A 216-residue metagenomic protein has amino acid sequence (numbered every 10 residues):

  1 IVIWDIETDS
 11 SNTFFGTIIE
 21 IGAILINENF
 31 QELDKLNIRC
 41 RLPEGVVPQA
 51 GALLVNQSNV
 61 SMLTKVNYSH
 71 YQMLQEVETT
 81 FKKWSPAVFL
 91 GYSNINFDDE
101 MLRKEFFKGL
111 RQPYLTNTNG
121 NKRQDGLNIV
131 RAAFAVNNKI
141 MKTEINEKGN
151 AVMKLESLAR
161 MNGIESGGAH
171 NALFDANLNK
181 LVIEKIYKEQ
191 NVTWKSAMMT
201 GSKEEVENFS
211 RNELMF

Functional and structural regions predicted by a protein language model:
I1-V2: N-terminal accessory regions of nucleic-acid-interacting proteins
I6-F14: Short acidic, Gly/Ser-rich segments with clustered Asp/Glu that frequently serve as metal-coordination loops in enzyme
F15-I21, L25-S58, F81-E204: Metal-dependent phosphoesterase core characteristic of DEDDh/y 3'-5' exonuclease domains
V55-Q75: Metal-dependent phosphoesterase signature
T200-F216: Acidic catalytic cores of enzymes that act on phosphate-bearing nucleotides/polynucleotides
